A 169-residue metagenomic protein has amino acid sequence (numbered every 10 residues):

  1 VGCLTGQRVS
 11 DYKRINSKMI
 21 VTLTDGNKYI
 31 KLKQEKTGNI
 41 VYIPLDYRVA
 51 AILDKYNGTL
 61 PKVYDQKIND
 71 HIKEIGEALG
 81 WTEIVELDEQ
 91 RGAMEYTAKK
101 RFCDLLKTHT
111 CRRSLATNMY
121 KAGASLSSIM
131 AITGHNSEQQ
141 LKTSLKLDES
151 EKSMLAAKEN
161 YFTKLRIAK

Functional and structural regions predicted by a protein language model:
V1-S10, T117-N118: Short pre-functional
T5, R14-I52: Conserved tyrosine-mediated DNA breakage-rejoining catalytic core shared by Y-recombinases
S10-I15, I129: Alpha-helix N-cap/helix-start motif at helix boundaries, enriched for small hydrophobics
M19-G26, D104, K121-L145, A168: Short, polar N-cap/turn motifs at the start of nucleic acid-interacting alpha helices
Q34-G38, T133-K158: Catalytic-site neighborhood detector that most strongly recognizes the C-terminal catalytic loop/helix of tyrosine
G58-K62, K73-A131: Short, basic (Lys/Arg/His-rich) helix/loop patches that form interaction surfaces in the mid-to-C-terminal regions
D70, W81, E159-K169: C-terminal secondary-structure termini that scaffold catalytic or DNA-interacting sites
